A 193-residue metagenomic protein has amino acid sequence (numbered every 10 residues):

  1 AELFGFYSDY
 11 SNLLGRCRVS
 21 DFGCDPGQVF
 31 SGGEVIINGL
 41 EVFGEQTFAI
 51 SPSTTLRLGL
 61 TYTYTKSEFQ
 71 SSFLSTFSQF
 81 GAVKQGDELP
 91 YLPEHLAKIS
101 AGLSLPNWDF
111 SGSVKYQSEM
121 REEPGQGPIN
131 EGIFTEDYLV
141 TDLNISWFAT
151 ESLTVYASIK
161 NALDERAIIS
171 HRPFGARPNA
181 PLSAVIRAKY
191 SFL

Functional and structural regions predicted by a protein language model:
E2-L14, C24-P124: Gram-negative outer-membrane beta-barrel transporters
S20: Terminal RNA-binding accessory module
L56-G59, T63, Q85-L193: Conserved C-terminal beta-signal and adjacent last beta-strands/turns of outer-membrane beta-barrel proteins
